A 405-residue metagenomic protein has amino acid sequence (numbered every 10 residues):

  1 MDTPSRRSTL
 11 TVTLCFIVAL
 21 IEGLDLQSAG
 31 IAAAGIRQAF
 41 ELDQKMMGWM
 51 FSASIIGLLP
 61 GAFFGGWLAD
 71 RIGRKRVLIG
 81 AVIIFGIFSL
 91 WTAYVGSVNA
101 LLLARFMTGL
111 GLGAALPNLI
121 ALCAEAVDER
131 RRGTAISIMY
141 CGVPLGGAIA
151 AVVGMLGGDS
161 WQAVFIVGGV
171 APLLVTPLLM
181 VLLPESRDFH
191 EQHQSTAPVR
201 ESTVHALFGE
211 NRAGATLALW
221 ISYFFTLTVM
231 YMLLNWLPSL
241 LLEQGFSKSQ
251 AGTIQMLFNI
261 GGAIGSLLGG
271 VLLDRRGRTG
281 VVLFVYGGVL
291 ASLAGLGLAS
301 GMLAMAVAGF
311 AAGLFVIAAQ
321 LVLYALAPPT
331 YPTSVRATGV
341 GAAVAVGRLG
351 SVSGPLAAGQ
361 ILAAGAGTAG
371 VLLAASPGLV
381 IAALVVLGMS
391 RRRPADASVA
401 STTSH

Functional and structural regions predicted by a protein language model:
L10-Q44, L233-P238: Extracytoplasmic
G30, N211-L267: Extracytoplasmic gate region of multi-pass secondary transporters
E41, G73, Y94-A100, G277 (+1 more regions): Helix-breaking motifs and short loop linkers at transmembrane-helix boundaries and internal kinks in secondary membrane
P60-V98: Conserved MFS/SLC helix-loop-helix module at the cytosolic interface between two early adjacent transmembrane helices
R71-A81, R275-Y286: Cytoplasmic membrane-interface "Motif A"-like loop-to-helix N-cap segments of 12-TM Major Facilitator Superfamily
A104-C141: Cytoplasmic helix-loop-helix junction between adjacent transmembrane helices in 12-TM secondary transporters
M139-V181: Helix-loop-helix hairpin linking two adjacent transmembrane segments in secondary transporters
A171-E191, A382-S390: C-terminal membrane-cytosol helix-exit motif in multi-pass small-molecule transporters
